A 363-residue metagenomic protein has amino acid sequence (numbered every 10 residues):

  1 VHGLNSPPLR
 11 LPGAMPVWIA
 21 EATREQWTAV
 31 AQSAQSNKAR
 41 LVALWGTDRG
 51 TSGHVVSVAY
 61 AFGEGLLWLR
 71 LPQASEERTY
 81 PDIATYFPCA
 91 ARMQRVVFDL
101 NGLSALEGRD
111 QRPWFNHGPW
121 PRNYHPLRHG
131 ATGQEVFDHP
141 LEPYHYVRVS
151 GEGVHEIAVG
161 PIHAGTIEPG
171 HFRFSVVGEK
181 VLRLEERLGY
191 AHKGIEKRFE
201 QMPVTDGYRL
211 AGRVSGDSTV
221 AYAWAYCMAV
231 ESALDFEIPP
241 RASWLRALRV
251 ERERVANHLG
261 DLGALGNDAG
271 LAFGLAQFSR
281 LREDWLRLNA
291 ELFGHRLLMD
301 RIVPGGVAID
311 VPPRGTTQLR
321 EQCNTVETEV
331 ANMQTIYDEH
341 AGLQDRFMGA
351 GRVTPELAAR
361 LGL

Functional and structural regions predicted by a protein language model:
V1-L4: Intrinsically disordered, low-complexity regulatory regions
P8-V30, A34, V58, F62-Q73 (+2 more regions): Active-site bordering "gate/hinge" segments that shape substrate access to catalytic or cofactor-binding pockets
V17-W18, Y80-D82: Short, contiguous strand/loop micro-motifs
T28-G53: Short, well-structured hydrophobic secondary-structure segments
S75-E77: Structural motif
